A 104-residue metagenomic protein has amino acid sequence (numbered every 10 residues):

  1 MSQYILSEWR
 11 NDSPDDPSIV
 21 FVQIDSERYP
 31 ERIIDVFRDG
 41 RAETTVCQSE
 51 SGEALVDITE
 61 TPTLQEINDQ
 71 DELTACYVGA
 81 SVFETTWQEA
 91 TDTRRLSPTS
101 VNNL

Functional and structural regions predicted by a protein language model:
M1-I19: Short, extreme N-terminal segment that most often corresponds to the first beta-strand
W9-D12, E27, D39, S81: Generic structural motif
S13-D16, V46-A54, D92-N103: Structural boundary micro-motifs
F21-Q23: Canonical SH2 domain fold
D25-Q70: Acidic, aromatic-enriched beta-alpha/helix-loop junctions
T61-L104: Short, compact, well-ordered microdomains
